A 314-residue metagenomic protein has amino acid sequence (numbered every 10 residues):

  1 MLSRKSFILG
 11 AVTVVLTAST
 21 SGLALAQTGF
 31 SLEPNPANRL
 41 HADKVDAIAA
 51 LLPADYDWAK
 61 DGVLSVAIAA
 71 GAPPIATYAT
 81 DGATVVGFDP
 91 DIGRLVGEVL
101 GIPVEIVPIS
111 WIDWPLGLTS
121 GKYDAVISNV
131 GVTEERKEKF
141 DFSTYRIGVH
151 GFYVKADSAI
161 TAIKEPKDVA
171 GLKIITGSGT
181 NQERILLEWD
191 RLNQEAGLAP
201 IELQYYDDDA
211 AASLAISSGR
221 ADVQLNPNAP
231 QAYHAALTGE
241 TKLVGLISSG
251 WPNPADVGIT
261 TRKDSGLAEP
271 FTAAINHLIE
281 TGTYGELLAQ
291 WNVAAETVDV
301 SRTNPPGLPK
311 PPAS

Functional and structural regions predicted by a protein language model:
R4-I8: N-terminal export leaders
S31-L32, P36-N129, Q290: Extracytoplasmic small-molecule ligand-binding "clamshell" domains of the periplasmic binding protein/Venus flytrap
S31-P34, N38-I48, N181-A196, N276-S314: Ligand-binding clefts/hinges and TM-proximal coupling segments of bilobed small-molecule sensing domains
G93-L100, Q182-Y205, A235-G239: Ligand-binding cleft/hinge of the Venus flytrap
L95-V99, V107-P108, I112-A125, K139-F140 (+2 more regions): Short helices/loops that flank or line small-molecule/ion binding pockets
I112-L116, V130-K137, I185-W189, Q194 (+1 more regions): A ligand-binding cleft/hinge motif common to bilobed small-molecule-binding domains
I147-V154, A236-A273, V293-S314: Periplasmic-binding protein-like
A156-I174: Flexible hinge/capping segments at coil-to-helix
